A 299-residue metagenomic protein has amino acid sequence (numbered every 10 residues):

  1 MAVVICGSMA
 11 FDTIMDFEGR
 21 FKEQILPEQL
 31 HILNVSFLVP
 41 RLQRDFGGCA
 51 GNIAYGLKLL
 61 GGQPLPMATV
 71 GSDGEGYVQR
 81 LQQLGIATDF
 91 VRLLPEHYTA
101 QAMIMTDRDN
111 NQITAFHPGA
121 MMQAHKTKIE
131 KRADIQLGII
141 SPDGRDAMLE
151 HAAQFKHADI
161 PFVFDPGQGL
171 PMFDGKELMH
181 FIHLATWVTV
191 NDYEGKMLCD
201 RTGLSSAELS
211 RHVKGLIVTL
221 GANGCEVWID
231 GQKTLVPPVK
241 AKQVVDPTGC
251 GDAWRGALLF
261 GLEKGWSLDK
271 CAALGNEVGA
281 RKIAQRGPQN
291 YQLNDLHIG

Functional and structural regions predicted by a protein language model:
M1-L65, G76: Glycine-rich phosphate/adenosyl-contacting loop at the front of the ribokinase-like
V3, Q63-L65, T88, F162 (+1 more regions): Hydrophobic anchor at the start of a short beta-strand that flanks the dinucleotide cofactor-binding loop
S8, T69-S72, L93, R108 (+1 more regions): Cofactor-binding loop segments of dinucleotide-utilizing enzymes, especially the Rossmann-like FAD- and NAD(P)+-binding
M9, D143, A253: Active-site metal-binding loops of divalent metal-dependent hydrolases
Q63-F90: A glycine-rich beta-to-alpha transition motif near the start of alpha/beta enzyme domains, typified by
D89-L94, A102-D146: Conserved phosphate-binding/catalytic loop of the ribokinase/pfkB sugar-kinase fold
E150, K156-L235: Conserved phosphate/ATP/ADP-binding segment of small-molecule kinases
G203-G299: Conserved phosphate-binding/catalytic region of the ribokinase-like
